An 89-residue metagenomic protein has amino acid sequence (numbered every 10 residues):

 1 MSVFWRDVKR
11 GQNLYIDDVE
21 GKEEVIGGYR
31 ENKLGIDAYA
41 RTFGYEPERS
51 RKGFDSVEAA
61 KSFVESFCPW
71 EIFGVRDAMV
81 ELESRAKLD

Functional and structural regions predicted by a protein language model:
M1-E20, D77, E81-R85: Negatively charged, low-complexity tracts enriched in Asp/Glu with abundant Ser/Thr
W5, L14-I16, I26-Y29, I36-A38 (+3 more regions): Hydrophobic beta-strand residues in large extracellular and virion-surface proteins
G21-E48: Short aromatic-glycine-(Arg/Gly/Cys) micro-motifs in beta-strand/loop hairpins
Y39-D89: Mixed-charge, Lys/Arg-enriched low-complexity segments
